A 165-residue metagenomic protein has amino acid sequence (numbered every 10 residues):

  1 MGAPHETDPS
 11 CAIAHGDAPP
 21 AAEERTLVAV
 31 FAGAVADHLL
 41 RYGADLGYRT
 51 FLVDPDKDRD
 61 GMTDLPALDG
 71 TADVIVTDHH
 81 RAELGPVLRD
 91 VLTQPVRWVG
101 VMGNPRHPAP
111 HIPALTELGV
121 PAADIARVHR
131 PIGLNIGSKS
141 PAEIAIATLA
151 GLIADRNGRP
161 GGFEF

Functional and structural regions predicted by a protein language model:
M1-D56, P66-T71, H107-P110, G151-F165: Segments forming oxygen-rich coordination pockets for charged ligands
L40, V87-L88: Generic hydrophobic/aromatic pocket-lining and core-packing "Φ" positions
P55-M62, D78-A82: A general structural motif
D58, L68-T71, P113, E117-V128: Short acidic, glycine/proline-enriched helix-loop-strand junctions
P66-E83: Rossmann-like NAD(P)-binding element
V91-A114: ADP-ribose/adenylate-binding Rossmann-like module
A123-I153: Active-site capping/gating segments
